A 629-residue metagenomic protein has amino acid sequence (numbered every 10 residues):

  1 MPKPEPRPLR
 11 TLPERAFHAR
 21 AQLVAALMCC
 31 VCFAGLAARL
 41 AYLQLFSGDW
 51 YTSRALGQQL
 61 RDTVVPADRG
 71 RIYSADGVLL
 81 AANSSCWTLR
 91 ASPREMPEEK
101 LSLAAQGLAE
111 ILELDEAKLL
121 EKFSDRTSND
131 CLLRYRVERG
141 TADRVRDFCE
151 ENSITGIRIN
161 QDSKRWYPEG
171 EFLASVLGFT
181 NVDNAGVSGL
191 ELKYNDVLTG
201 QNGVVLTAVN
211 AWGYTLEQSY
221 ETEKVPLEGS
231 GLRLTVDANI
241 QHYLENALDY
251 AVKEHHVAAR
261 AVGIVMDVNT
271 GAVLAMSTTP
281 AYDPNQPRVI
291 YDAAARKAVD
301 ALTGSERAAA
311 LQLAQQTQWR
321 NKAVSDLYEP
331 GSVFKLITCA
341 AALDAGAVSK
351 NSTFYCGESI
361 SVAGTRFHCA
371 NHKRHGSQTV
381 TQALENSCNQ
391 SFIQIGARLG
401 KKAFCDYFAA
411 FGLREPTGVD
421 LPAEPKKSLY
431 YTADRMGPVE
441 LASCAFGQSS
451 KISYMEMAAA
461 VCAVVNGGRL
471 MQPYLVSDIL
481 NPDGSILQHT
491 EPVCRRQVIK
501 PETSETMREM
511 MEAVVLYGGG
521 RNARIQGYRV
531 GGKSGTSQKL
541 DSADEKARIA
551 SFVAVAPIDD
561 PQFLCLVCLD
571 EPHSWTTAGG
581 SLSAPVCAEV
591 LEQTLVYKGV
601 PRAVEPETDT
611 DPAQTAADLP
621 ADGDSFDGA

Functional and structural regions predicted by a protein language model:
M1-L302, L327, K402-G412, A523-I525 (+3 more regions): Periplasmic/cell-envelope proteins involved in peptidoglycan metabolism and beta-lactam response
P2-P6, A81, N210-T222, V268-V333 (+5 more regions): Beta-lactam-recognizing serine transpeptidase/beta-lactamase-like catalytic domain environment
